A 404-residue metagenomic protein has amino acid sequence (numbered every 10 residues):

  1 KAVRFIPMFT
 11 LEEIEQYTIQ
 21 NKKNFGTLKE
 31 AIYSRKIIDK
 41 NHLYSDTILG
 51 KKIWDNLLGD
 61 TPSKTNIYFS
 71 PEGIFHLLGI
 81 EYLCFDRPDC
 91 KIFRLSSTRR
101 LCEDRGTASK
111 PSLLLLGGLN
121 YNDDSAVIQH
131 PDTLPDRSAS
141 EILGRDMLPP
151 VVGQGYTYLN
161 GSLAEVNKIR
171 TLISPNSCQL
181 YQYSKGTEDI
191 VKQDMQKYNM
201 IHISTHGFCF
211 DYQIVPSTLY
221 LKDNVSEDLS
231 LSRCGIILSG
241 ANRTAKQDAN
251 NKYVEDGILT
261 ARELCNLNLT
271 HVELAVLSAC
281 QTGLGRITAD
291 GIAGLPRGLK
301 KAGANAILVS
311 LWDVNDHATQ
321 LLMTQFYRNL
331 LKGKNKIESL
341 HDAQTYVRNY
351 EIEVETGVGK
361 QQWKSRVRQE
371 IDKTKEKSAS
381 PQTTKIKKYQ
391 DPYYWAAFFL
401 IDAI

Functional and structural regions predicted by a protein language model:
K1-I404: Catalytic cores of enzymes
